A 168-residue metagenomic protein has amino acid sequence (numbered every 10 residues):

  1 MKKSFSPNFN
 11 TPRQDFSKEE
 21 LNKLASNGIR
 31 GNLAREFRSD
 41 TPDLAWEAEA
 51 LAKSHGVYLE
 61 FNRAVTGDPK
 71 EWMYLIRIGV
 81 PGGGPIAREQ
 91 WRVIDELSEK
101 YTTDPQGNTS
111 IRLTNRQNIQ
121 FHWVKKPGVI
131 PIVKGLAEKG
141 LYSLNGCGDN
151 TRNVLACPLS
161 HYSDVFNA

Functional and structural regions predicted by a protein language model:
M1-I29: Intrinsically disordered, low-structural-confidence terminal and linker regions
S4, N8, P12, K53-H55 (+3 more regions): Amphipathic, alpha-helical segments enriched in basic
P7, G31, R35, S39 (+3 more regions): Charged/polar, solvent-exposed surface patches and flexible loops
Q14, K18-L24, E47-E49, K53 (+3 more regions): Residue-identity detector for glutamine
N27, G31-G84, R152-S163, A168: Short glycine-/aliphatic-rich beta-strand segments at the starts of folded cytosolic domains
K70-A168: Small-residue-enriched alpha-helical segments and adjacent helix-cap loops that form tight helix-helix packing
